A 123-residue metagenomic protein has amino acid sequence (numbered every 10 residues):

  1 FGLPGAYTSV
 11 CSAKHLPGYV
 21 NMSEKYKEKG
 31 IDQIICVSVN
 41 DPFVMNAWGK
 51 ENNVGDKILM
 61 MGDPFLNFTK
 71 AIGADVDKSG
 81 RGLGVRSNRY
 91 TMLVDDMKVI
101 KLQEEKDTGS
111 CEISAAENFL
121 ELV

Functional and structural regions predicted by a protein language model:
F1-V123: Chalcogenol-based redox active-site neighborhoods
